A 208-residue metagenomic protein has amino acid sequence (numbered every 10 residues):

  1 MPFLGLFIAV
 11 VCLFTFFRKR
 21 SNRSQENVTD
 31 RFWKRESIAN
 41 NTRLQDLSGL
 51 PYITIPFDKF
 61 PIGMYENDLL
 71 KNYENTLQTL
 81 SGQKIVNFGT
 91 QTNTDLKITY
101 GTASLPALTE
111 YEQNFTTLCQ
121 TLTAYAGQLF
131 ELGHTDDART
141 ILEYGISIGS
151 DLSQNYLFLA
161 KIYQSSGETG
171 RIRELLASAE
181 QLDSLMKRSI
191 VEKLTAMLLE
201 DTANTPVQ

Functional and structural regions predicted by a protein language model:
P2-T117, D201-V207: N-terminal alpha-helical interaction modules that lie
T116, G149-S150, S184: Short coil turns that delineate tetratricopeptide repeat
T121-L122, Y156: TPR repeat positional signature
A124-Y125, L159: Structural register within alpha-helical repeat arrays
Q128-L129, Y163: Residue at a conserved register position within TPR or TPR-like alpha-solenoid repeats
Q154-N155, S189-I190: TPR alpha-solenoid repeat register
